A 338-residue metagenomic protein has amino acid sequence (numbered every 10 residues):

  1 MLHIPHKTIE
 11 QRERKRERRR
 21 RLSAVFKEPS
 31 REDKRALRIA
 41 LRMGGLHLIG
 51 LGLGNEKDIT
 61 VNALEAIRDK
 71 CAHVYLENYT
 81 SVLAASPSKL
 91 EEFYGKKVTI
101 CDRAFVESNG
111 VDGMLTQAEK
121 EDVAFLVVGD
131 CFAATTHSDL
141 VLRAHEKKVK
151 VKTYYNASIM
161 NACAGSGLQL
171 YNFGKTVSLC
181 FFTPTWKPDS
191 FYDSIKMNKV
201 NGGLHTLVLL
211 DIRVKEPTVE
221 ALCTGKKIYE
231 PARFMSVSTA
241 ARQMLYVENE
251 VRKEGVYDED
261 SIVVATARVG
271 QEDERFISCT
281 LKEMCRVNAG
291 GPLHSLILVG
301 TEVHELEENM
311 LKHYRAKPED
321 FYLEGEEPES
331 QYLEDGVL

Functional and structural regions predicted by a protein language model:
L2, F26, D33, L37-K150: Class I S-adenosyl-L-methionine
H3-H6, Q11: Low-complexity, intrinsically disordered or signal/transmembrane-proximal segments
R12-R18: Intrinsically disordered, low-complexity terminal segments enriched in Ser/Thr
L37, D122-V123, K199-L338: A contiguous loop/helix-start segment that scaffolds small-molecule binding in enzyme catalytic cores
M43-G44, N55, G129-T206: Class I SAM-dependent methyltransferase SAM-binding "motif I" and its flanking Rossmann-like core
L126, N156, L296: A residue-level signal for conserved active-site and pocket-lining positions in enzyme catalytic cores
